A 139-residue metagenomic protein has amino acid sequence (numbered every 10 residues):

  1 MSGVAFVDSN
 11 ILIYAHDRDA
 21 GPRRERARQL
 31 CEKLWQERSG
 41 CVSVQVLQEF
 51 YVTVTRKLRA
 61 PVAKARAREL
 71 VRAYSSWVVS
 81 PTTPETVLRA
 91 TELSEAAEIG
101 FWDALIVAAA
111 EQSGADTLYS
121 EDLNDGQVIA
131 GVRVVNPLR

Functional and structural regions predicted by a protein language model:
M1-V42, K57-A65: Short, well-structured N-terminal submotif of metal-dependent ribonuclease cores
S2-V4, V107-R139: Acidic, PIN/NYN-like endoribonuclease modules and their adjacent C-terminal/linker elements
A15, K33-E37, T53-K57, A73-V78 (+1 more regions): Alpha-helix C-capping/helix-to-loop hinge sites
E25-R28, E32, R68, R72 (+1 more regions): Generic alpha-helical structural signal
A63-K64, R68-V71, W77-L88, A96 (+1 more regions): Short acidic, glycine/proline-enriched helix-loop-strand junctions
S76-E121: Active-site neighborhoods of divalent-metal-dependent phosphate/nucleic-acid chemistry enzymes
